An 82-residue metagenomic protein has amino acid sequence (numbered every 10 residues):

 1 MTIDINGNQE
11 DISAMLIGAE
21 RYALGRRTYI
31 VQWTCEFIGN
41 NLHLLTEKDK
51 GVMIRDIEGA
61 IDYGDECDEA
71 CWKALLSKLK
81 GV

Functional and structural regions predicted by a protein language model:
M1-V31, C35: Short terminal alpha-helical segments
G7, E36-F37, V52, I61-G64: Short linear motifs centered on Gly/Pro in flexible linkers and helix caps
G7-M15, L45-I57: Short amphipathic alpha-helical heptad-repeat segments
R21-Y29, L42-K50, D62-A70: Charged, low-complexity interaction regions
C35-L42, E58: Amphipathic alpha-helical segments within well-ordered protein domains
D56-V82: Amphipathic alpha-helical binding modules
